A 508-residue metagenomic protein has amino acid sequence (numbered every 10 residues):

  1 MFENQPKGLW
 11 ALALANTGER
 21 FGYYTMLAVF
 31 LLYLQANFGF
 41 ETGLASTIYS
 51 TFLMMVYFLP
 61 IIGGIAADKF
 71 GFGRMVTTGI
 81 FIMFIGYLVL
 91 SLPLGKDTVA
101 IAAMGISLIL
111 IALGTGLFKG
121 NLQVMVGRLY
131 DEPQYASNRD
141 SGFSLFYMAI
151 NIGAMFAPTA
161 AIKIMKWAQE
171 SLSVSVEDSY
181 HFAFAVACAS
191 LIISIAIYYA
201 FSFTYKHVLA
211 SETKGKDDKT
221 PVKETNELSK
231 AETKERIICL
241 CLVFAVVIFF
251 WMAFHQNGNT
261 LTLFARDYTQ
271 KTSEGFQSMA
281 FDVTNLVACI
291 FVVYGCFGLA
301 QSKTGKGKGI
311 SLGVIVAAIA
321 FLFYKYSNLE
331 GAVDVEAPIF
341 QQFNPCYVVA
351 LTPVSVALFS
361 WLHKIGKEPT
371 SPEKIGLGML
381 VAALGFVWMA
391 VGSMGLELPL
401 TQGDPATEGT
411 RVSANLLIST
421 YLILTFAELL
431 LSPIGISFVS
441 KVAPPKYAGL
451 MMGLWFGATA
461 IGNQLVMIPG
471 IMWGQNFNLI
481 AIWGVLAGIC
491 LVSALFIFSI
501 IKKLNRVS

Functional and structural regions predicted by a protein language model:
M1-K7, E132-D140, I162-V333, S355 (+2 more regions): Intracellular loop-helix junctions on the cytosolic face of multi-pass helical membrane proteins
E3-L53, W251-F264, L322-V333: Helix-loop boundary and gating motifs at the non-cytosolic
T17, G86, V99-N121, L398-L430: Hydrophobic core of transmembrane alpha-helices in multi-pass small-molecule transporters, especially MFS/SLC-type
S50-D68, M155, Q342-F359: Central cavity-lining transmembrane alpha-helices of secondary-active solute carriers, predominantly the Major
V56, N138-Q169, V186-S194, D282-T284 (+2 more regions): Glycine-rich segments within core transmembrane alpha-helices of 12-TM secondary carriers
A66, V126, I164, L358 (+2 more regions): Hydrophobic alpha-helical transmembrane and interfacial-helix anchor sites in secondary transporters
K69-I80, S137, Q301-S311, W361-L380: Cytoplasmic membrane-interface "Motif A"-like loop-to-helix N-cap segments of 12-TM Major Facilitator Superfamily
G79-V99, I319-S327, L377-A406: C-terminal ends and interior cores of transmembrane alpha-helices in multi-pass membrane transporters/permeases
